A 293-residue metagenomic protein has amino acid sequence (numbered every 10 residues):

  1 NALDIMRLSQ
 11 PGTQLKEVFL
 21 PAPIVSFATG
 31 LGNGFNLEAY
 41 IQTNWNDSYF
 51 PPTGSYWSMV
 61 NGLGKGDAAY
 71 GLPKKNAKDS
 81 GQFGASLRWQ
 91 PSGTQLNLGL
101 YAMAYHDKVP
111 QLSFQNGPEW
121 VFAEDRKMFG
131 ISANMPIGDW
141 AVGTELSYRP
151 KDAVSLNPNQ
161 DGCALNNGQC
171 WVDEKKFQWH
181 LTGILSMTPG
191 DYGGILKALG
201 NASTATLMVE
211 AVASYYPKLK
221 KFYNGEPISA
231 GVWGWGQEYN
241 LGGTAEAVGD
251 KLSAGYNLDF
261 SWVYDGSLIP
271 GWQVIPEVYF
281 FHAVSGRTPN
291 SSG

Functional and structural regions predicted by a protein language model:
N1-M59, S285-G286, G293: Outer membrane beta-barrel
S9-T13, G66-K74, N116-E119, A164-V172 (+2 more regions): Extracellular loop and loop/strand-boundary signature of outer-membrane beta-barrel proteins
F19-P23, D79-F83, D125-F129, K175-W179 (+2 more regions): Residues that define the transmembrane beta-barrel architecture of outer-membrane proteins
V25-T29, A85-W89, L100, I131-M135 (+6 more regions): Residues on the lipid-exposed face of transmembrane beta-strands in outer-membrane beta-barrel proteins
G34-L37, Q90-N97, G138-D139, T188-L207 (+1 more regions): Short loop/turn motifs that connect adjacent beta-strands in outer-membrane beta-barrel proteins
I41-D47, P91, A102-K108, I137-D139 (+5 more regions): Transmembrane beta-strands of outer-membrane beta-barrel pores
F50-Y56, G66, L72, P110-G117 (+3 more regions): Outer-membrane beta-barrel translocator domains and adjoining extracellular loop/strand segments of Gram-negative
N76-V172: Long, internal scaffold/assembly segments composed of regular secondary structure
